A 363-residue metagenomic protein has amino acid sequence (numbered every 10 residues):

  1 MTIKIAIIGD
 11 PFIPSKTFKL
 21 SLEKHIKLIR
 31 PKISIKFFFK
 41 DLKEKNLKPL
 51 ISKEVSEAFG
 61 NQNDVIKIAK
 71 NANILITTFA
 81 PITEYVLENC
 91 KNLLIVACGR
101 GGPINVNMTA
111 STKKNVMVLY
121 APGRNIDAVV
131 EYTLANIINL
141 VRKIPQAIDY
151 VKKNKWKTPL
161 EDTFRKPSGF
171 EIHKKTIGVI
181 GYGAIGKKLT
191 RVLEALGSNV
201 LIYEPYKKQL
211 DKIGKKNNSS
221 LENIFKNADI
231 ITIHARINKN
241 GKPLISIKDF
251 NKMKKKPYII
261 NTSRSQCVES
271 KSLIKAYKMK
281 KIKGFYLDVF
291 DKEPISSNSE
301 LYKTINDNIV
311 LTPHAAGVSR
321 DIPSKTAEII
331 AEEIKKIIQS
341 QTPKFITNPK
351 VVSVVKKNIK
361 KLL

Functional and structural regions predicted by a protein language model:
M1-I74, L201, L362-L363: N-terminal glycine-/charge-rich "phosphate-binding" loop or analogous flexible N-terminal tail
F39-E44, L196-K212: NAD(P)-binding Rossmann-fold cofactor-contacting core
G99-R100, V116-D127, S263: Short beta->alpha connector loops at strand-helix junctions that form conserved, small/polar/Pro-enriched
K114, P122-T176, K188: Phosphate-binding beta-alpha-beta segment of Rossmann-like dinucleotide-binding domains, i.e., the NAD(P)
V130-D149, R191-S198, E328-I337, Q341: Oxidoreductase and adenylate-handling cofactor-binding alpha/beta cores
Y182-G183: Glycine-rich Rossmann-fold phosphate-binding loop(s) that bind the pyrophosphate of adenine dinucleotide cofactors
P205-L301: Rossmann-like adenosine-cofactor binding region
K256, T262-L363: Rossmann-like dinucleotide-binding domain for NAD(H)/NADP(H)
